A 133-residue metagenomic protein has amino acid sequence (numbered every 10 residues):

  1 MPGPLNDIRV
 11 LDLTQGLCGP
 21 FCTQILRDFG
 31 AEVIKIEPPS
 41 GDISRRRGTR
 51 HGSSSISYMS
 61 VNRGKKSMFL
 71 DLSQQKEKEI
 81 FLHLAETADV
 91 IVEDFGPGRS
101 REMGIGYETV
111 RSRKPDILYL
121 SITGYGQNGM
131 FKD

Functional and structural regions predicted by a protein language model:
M1-D133: N-terminal helix-loop segment corresponding to the beta1-alpha1 unit of nucleotide/adenylate-binding folds
